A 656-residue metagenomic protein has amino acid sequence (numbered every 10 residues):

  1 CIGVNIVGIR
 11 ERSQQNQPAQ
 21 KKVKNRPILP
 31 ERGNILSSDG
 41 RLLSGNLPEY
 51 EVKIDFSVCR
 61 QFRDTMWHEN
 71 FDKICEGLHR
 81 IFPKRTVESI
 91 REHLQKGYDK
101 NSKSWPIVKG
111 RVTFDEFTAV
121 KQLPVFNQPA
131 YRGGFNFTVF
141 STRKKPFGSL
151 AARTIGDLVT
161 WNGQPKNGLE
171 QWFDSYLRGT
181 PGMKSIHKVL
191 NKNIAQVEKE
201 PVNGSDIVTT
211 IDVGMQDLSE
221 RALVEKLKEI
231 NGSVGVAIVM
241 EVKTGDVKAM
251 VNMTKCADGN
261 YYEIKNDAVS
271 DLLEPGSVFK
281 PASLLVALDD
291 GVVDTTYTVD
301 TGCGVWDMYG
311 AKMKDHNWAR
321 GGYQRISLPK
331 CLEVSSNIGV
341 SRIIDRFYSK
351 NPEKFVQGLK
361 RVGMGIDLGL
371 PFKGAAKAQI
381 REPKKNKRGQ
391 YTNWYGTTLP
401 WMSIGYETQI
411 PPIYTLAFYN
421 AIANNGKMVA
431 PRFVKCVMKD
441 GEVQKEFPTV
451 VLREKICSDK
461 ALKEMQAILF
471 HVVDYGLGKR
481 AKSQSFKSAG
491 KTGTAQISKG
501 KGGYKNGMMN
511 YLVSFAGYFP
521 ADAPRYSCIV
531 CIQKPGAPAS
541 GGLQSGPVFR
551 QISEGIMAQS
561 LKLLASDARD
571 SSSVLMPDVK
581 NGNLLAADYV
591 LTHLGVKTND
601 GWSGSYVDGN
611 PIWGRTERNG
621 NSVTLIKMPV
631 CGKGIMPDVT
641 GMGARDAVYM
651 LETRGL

Functional and structural regions predicted by a protein language model:
C1-E263, L272, V292, E353-V362 (+13 more regions): Periplasmic/cell-envelope proteins involved in peptidoglycan metabolism and beta-lactam response
S44, I186-E198, I211, G235-G276 (+2 more regions): Beta-lactam-recognizing serine transpeptidase/beta-lactamase-like catalytic domain environment
E49, R525, N610-I612: A generic structural signal for beta-strand entry/edge sites
F82, K387-G389, S403, K562 (+1 more regions): Short, flexible coil/linker elements and helix-boundary hinge sites characteristic of intrinsically disordered
R91-Y98, G133-K144, L370-E382, S603-R618: Short linear loop/turn motifs
W306-M308, A565-S573: Substrate-binding beta-hairpin/strand module that engages nucleic acids
E464, R569-K627: Acidic, Ser/Thr-rich low-complexity intrinsically disordered segments
